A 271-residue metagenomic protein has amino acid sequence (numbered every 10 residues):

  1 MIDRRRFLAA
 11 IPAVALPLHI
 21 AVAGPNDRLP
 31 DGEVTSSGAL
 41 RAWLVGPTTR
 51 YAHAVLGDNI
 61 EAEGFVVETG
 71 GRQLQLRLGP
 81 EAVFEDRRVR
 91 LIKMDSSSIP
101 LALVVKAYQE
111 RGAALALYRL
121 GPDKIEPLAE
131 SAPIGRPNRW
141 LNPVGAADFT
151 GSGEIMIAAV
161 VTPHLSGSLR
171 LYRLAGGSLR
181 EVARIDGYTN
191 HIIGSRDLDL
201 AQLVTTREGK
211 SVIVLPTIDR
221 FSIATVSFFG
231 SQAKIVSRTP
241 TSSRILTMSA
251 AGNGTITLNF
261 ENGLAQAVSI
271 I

Functional and structural regions predicted by a protein language model:
M1-P12: N-terminal secretory signal peptides and thylakoid transit peptides that target proteins across membranes
P12-A21: Hydrophobic h-region of N-terminal signal peptides that target proteins for export in Gram-negative bacteria
A21-I271: Beta-propeller-forming repeat regions
